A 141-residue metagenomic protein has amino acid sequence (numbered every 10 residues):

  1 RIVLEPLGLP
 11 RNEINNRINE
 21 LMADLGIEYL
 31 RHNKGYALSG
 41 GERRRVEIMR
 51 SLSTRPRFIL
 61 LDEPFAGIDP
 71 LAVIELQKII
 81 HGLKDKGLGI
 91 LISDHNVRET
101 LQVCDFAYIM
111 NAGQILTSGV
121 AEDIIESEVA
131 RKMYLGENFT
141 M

Functional and structural regions predicted by a protein language model:
R1, E5, N12-L30, K78-H81 (+1 more regions): Conserved ABC ATPase "signature" region
K34-L38, E42: Conserved ABC ATPase signature
I48: Hydrophobic anchor residue at the start of the ABC signature
R55: Conserved catalytic motifs of ABC-family nucleotide-binding domains
I59-E63: Catalytic Walker B motif of ABC-type/P-loop ATPase nucleotide-binding domains
I74-K86: Helical segment within the ABC ATPase nucleotide-binding domain
